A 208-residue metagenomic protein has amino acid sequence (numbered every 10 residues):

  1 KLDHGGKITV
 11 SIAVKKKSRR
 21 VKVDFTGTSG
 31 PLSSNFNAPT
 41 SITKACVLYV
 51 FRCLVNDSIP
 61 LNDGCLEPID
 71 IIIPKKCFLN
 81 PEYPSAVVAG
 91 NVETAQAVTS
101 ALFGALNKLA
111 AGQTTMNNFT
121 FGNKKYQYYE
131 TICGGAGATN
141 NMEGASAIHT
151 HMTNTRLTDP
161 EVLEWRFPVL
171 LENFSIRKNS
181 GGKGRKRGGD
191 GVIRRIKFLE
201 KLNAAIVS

Functional and structural regions predicted by a protein language model:
K1-S208: Glycine/proline-enriched, intrinsically flexible loops and inter-domain linkers
